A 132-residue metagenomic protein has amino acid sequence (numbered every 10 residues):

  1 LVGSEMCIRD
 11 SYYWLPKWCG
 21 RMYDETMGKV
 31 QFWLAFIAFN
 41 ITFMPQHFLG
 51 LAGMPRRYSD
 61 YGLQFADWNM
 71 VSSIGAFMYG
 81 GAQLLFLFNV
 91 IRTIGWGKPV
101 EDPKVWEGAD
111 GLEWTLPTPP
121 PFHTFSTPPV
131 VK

Functional and structural regions predicted by a protein language model:
L1-I8: Short, small-residue-biased leader/transition segments that mark boundaries at the very start of proteins
R9-K17, N89: Alpha-helical transmembrane segments in multipass membrane proteins, preferentially the mid-helix core
C19-L34: Membrane-interfacial loop-to-helix junctions in multi-pass inner-membrane proteins
G28-V30, G62-M78: Membrane-interface transmembrane-helix boundary segments in multi-pass integral membrane proteins
Q31-M44: Hydrophobic alpha-helical membrane-insertion segments
I37, H47, L87: Divalent metal-coordination and catalytic microenvironments
Q46-R57: Membrane-helix interface motif
P55-Q64, I91-K132: Extramembrane terminal tails and long inter-domain/linker segments of multi-pass membrane proteins
